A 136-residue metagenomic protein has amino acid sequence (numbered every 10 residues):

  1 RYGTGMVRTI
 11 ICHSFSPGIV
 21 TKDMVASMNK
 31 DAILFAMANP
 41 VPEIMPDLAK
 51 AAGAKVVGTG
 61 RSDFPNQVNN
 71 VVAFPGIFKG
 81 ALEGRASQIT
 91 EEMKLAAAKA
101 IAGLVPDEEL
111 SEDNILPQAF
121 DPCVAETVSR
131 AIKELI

Functional and structural regions predicted by a protein language model:
R1-A38, P42-E43: Rossmann-like NAD(P)-binding element
I33-I136: Adenosine-phosphate binding glycine-rich loop
